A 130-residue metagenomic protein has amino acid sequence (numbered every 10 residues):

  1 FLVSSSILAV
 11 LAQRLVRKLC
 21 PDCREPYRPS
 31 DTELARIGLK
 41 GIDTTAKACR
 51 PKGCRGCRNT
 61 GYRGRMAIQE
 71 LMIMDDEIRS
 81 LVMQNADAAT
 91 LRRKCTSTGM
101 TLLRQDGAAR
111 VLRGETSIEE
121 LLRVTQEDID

Functional and structural regions predicted by a protein language model:
F1-D130: Short, flexible helix-loop junctions that flank or precede catalytic/ligand sites
